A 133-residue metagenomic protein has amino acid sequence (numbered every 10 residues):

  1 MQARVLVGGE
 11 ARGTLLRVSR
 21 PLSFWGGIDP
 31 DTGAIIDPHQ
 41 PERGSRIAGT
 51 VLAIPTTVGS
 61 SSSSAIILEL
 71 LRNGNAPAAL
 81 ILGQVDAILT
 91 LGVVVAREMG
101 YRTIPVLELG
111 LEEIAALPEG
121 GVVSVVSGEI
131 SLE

Functional and structural regions predicted by a protein language model:
A3-V7, L16-G128: Feature captures the catalytic cores and cofactor-binding loops of soluble hydro-lyases/lyases that act on carboxylate
S131-E133: Secondary-structure transition/turn motif
